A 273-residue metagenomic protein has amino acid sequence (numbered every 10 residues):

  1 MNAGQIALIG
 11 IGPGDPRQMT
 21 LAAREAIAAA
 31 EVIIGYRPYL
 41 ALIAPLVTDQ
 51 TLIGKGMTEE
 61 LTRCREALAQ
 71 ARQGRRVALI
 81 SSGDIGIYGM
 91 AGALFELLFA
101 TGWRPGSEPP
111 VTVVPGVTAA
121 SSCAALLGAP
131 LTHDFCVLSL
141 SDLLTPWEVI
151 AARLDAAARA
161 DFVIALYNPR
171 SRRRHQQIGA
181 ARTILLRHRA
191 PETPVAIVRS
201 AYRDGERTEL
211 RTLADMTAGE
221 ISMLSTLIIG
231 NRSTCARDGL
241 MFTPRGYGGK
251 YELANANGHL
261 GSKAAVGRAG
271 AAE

Functional and structural regions predicted by a protein language model:
M1-V111, T217, A254-G261: Class I S-adenosyl-L-methionine
I6-L8, R159-E273: A contiguous loop/helix-start segment that scaffolds small-molecule binding in enzyme catalytic cores
I11-D15, Y36-P38, K55-M57, S82-D84 (+7 more regions): Fold-independent oxyanion-binding glycine-rich loops and adjacent beta-strand/coil segments at enzyme active sites
I11-Q18, T145-W147, E209-R211: Short gly/ser/thr-rich secondary-structure transition/capping motifs
D15, G89-A160: Class I SAM-dependent methyltransferase SAM-binding "motif I" and its flanking Rossmann-like core
A30-I33, L46, Q70-G74, L97-T101 (+5 more regions): Change "in soluble alpha/beta enzymes" to "in soluble alpha/beta proteins
L46, M90-A91, C123-A125, E148-V149 (+2 more regions): Short, well-ordered secondary-structure micro-motifs
R75-S81, A129-L140, A158-F162, A214-M223: A polyampholytic, Gly/Pro-enriched intrinsically disordered region
